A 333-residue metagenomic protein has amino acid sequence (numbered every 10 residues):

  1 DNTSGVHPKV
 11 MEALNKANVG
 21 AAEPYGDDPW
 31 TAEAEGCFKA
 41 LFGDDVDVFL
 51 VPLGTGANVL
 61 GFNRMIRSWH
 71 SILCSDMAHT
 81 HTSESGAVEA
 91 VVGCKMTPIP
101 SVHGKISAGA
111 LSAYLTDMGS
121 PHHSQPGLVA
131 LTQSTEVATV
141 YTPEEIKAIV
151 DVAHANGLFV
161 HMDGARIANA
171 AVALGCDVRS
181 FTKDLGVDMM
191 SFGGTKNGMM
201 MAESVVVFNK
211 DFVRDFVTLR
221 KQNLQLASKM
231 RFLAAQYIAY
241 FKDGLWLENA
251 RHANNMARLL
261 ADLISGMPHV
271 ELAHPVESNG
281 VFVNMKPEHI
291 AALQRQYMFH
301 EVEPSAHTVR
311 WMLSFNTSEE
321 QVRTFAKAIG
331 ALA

Functional and structural regions predicted by a protein language model:
H7-G54, D76-M77, H81, A87-E89: Conserved N-terminal alpha-helix of the aminotransferase class I/II PLP-enzyme fold
R64-T82: Conserved PLP-anchoring active-site segment centered on the Schiff-base-forming lysine
S68-W69, R258-L332: Conserved C-terminal alpha-helix-loop-beta "cap" of PLP-dependent enzymes that closes/shapes the active-site mouth
V92-G127, L131-E136, Y141-A148: PLP-dependent aminotransferase-class I/II
K95-M96, V160-M162, L272, F299-E301: Hydrophobic beta-strand scaffold residues
H103, G127-T135, V140, D177-G280: Active-site C-terminal subdomain of aminotransferase-like
Y141-A171: Catalytic PLP-binding core of fold-type I/II PLP enzymes
